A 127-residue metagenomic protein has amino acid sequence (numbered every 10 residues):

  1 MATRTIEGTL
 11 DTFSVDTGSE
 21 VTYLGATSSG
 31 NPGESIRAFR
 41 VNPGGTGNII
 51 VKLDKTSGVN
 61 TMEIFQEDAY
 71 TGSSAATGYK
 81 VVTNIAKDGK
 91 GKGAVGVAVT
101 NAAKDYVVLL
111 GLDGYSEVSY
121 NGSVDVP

Functional and structural regions predicted by a protein language model:
M1-E20: Predominantly extracellular/luminal regions of secreted and cell-surface proteins, especially disulfide-bonded
T27-S119, D125-P127: Acidic, Ser/Thr/Pro-rich low-complexity intrinsically disordered segments
